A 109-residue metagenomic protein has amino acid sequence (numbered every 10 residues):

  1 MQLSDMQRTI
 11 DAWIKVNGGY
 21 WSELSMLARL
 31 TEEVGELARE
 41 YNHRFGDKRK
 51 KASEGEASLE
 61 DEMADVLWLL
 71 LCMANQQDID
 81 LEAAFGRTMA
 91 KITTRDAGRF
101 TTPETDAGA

Functional and structural regions predicted by a protein language model:
M1-M63, L67-A109: Flexible "arm" and connector segments at domain edges
